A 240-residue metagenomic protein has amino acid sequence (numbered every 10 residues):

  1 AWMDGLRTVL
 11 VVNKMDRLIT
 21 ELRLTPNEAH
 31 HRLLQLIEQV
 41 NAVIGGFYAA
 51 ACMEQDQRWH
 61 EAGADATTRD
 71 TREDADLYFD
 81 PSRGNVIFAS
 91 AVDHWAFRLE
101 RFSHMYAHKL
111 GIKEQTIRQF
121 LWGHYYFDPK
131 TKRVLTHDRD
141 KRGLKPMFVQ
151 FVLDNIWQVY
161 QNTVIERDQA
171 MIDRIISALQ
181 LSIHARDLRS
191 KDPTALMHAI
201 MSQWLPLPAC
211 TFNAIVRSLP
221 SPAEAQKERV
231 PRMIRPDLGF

Functional and structural regions predicted by a protein language model:
A1-F240: Structural and coupling elements of P-loop NTPases
